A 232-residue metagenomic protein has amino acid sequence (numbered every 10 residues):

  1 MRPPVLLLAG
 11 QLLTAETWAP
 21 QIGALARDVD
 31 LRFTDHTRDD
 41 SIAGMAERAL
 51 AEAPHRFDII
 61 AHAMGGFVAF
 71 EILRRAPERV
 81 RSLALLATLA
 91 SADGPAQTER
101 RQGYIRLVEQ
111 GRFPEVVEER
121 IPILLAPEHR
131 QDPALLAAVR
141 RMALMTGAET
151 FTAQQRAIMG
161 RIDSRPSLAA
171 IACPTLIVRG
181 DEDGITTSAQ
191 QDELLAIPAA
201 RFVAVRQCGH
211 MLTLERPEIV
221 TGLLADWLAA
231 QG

Functional and structural regions predicted by a protein language model:
M1-E47: Conserved HGGG/HGGXW glycine-rich cap/lid loop of the alpha/beta-hydrolase fold
L6-G10, H62, R179: The conserved beta1-alpha1 loop
Q21-A24, A172-C208, L214: Conserved loop-alpha-helix segment in the C-terminal half of the alpha/beta-hydrolase fold that carries the catalytic
I59-A61, L86: Short beta-strand immediately N-terminal to the catalytic nucleophile in serine-hydrolase-like folds
A61-G65, A69: Gly/Ala-rich beta-loop-alpha elbow adjacent to hydrolase catalytic centers
R74-R75, R79-E118: Flexible "cap/lid" loop of the alpha/beta hydrolase fold
D93-A96, G111-A170: Conserved alpha/beta-hydrolase catalytic His-Asp/Glu region
L214-A229: Post-His helix in hydrolase/transferase enzymes
